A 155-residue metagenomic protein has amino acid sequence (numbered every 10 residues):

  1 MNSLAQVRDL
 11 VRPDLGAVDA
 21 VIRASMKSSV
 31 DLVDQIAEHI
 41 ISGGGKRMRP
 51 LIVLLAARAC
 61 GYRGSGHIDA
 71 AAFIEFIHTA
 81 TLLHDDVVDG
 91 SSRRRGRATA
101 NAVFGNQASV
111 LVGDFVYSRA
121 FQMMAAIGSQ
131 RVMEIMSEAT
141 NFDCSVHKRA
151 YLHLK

Functional and structural regions predicted by a protein language model:
M1-A24: N-terminal amphipathic/basic leader segments beginning at the initiator methionine
G16, R23-K155: Mg2+-dependent prenyl diphosphate-binding active-site environment of isoprenoid biosynthetic enzymes
